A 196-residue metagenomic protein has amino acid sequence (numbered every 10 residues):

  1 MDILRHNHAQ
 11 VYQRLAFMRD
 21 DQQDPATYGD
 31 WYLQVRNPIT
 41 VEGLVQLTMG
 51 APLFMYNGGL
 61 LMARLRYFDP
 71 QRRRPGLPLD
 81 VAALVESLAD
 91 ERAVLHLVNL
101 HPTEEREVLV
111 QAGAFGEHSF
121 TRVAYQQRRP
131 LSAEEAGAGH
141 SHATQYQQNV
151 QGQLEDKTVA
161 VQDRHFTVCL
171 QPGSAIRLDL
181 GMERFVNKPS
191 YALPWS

Functional and structural regions predicted by a protein language model:
M1-V94, L100-P102, H140, L178: Catalytic domains of carbohydrate-active enzymes that cleave complex glycans
V94-H96, E107-L109, T167, R177-D179: Beta-strand secondary-structure signal
L97-N99, A112, M182: Hydrophobic beta-strand positions in extracellular immunoglobulin-like domains
H101-G116: Surface-exposed beta-strand/loop patches in extracellular or lumenal glycoproteins
R106, S119-V123, I176: Short beta-strand segments enriched for Tyr within beta-sheet-rich domains, predominantly fibronectin type III
G113-E135, H142-Q148: Solvent-exposed beta-hairpin/edge-strand motifs
N149-D156: Short, basic/aromatic beta-hairpin or loop at an interaction surface
V159-S196: C-terminal beta-strand-rich structural cap/linker in extracellular carbohydrate-active enzymes
